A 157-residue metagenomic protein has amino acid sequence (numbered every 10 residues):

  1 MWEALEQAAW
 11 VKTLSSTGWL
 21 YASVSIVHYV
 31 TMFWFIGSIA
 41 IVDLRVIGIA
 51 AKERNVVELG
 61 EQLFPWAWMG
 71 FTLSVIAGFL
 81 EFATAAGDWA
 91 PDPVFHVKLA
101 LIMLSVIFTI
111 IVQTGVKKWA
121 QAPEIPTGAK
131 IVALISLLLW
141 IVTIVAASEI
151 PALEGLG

Functional and structural regions predicted by a protein language model:
M1-G157: Polytopic transmembrane helical bundles with strong interfacial aromatic enrichment
